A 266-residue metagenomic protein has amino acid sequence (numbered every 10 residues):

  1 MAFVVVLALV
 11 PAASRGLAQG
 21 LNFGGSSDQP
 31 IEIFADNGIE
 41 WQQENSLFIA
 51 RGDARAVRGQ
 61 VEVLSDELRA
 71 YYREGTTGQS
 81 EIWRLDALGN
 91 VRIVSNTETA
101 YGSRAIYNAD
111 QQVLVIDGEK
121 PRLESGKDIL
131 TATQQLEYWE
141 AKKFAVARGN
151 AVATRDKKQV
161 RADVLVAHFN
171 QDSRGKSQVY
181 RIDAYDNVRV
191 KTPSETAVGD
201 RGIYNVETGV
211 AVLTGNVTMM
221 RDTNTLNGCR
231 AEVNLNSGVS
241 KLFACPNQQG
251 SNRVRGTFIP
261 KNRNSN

Functional and structural regions predicted by a protein language model:
M1-N266: Mature-chain termini and adjacent capping regions
